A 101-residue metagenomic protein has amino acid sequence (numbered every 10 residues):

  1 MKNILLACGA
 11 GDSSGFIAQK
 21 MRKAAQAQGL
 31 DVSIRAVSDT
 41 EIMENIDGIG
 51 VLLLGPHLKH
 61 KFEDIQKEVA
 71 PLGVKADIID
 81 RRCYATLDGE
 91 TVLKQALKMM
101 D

Functional and structural regions predicted by a protein language model:
K2-D39: Conserved active-site segments centered on acidic
K2-I4, G9-G11, F62-R82: P-loop/Walker A phosphate-binding loop and immediately adjacent motor/lid segment at beta-alpha junctions
N3, A76-D101: Ser/Thr/Gly-rich flexible loops in soluble cytosolic domains mediating phosphotransfer, phosphorylation
Q19, K23-Q26, K67, K94 (+1 more regions): Short, well-ordered alpha-helices that flank and scaffold nucleotide-derived cofactor binding pockets
S38-I42, K61: Short acidic active-site motifs
I42-E44, T86: Generic structural signal for helix capping and beta-alpha/helix-loop junctions
I46-V51: Short acidic/histidine-rich motifs immediately flanking catalytic phosphotransfer sites in two-component signaling
L54-E63: N-terminal glycine-rich "phosphate-gripper" loop used for MgATP/nucleotide binding and carboxylate activation
